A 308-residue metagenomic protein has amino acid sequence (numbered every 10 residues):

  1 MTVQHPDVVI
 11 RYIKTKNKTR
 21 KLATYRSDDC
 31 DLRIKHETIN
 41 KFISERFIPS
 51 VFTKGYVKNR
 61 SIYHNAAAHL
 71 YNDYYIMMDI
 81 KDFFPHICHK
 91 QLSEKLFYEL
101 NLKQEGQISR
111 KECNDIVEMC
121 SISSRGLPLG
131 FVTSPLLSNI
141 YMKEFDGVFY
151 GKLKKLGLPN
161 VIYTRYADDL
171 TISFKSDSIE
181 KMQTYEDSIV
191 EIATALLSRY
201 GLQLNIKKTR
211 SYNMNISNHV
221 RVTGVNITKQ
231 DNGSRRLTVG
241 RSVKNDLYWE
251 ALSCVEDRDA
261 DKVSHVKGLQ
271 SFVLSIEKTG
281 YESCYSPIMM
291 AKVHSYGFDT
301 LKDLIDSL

Functional and structural regions predicted by a protein language model:
M1-F131, L136, I140-K154, I179-L308: Right-hand nucleic-acid polymerase module
L156-L158: Active-site-adjacent structural elements in folded domains
V161-Y166: Short beta-strand
I172-D177: Short beta-strand-to-loop capping motifs
